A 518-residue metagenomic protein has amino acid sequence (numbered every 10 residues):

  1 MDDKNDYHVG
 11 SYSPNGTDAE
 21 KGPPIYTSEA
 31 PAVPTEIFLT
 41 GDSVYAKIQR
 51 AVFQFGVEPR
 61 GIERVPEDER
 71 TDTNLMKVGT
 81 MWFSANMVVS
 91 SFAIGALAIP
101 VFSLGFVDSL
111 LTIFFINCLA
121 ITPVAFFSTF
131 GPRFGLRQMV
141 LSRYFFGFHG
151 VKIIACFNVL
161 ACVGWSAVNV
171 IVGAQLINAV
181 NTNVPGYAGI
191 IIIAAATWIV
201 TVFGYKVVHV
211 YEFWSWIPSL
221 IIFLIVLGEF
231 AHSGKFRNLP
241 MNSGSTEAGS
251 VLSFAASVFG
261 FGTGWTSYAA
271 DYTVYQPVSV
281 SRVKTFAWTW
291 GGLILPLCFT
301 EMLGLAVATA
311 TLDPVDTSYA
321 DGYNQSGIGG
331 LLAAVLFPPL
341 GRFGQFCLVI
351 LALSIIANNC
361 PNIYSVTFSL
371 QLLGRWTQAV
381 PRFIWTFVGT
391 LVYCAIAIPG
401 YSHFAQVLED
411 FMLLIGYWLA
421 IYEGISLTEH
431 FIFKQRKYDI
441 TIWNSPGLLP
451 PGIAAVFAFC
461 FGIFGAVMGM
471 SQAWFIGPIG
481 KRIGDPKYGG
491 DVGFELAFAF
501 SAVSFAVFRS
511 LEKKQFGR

Functional and structural regions predicted by a protein language model:
D2-F106, L224, A248-A256, Y275-K284: Membrane-interface "cap" regions at the ends of multi-pass membrane proteins
T71-L75, F203-W216, E247, S267-L303 (+3 more regions): Hydrophobic, small-residue-rich membrane helices and short re-entrant helix-turn-helix hairpins that build
L75-F92, L227-S233, S243-A310, P338-I363 (+1 more regions): Hydrophobic, membrane-embedded alpha-helices of multi-pass small-molecule transporters
I99-S103, T129, I153, V172-V180 (+5 more regions): Membrane-water interface regions at transmembrane-helix termini and the short interhelical loops of multi-pass membrane
A155-N158, N181-F203, I217-L227, F261-A269 (+1 more regions): Transmembrane alpha-helical segments of multi-pass small-molecule transport proteins
G186-G189, I356, C360, L372-A405 (+1 more regions): Loop-to-transmembrane helix boundary motifs in multi-pass membrane proteins
I192-I193, T197-F230, S243-T246, W288-T289 (+1 more regions): Membrane-interface loop-to-helix entry segments
R237, Y422-S504: C-terminal membrane-solvent junction of multi-pass transporters and transport-like membrane proteins
